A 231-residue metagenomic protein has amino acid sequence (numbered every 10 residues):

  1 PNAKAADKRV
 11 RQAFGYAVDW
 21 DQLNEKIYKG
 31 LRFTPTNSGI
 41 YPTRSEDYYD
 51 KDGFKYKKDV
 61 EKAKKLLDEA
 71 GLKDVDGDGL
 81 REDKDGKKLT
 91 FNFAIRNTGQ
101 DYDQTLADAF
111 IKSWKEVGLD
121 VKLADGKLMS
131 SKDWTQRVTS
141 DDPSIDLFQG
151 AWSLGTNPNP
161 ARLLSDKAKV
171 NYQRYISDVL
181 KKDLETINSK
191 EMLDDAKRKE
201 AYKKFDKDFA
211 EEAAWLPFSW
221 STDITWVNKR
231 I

Functional and structural regions predicted by a protein language model:
N2-A5, F54, T98-D101: Alpha-helix capping and helix-loop boundary segments enriched in small/acidic/polar residues
N2-V10, K73, L193: Short helix-loop capping/hinge motifs at secondary-structure junctions, enriched in acidic/polar residues
V10-R11, L23, A63, S131-T139: Short, hydrophobic alpha-helical packing/hinge segments within bilobed ligand-binding/sensory domains
G15-K51, K55, Y102-I111, R137-I231: Detector for C-terminal structural segments
K73-A151: Ligand/substrate-recognition segments at binding pockets and active sites
